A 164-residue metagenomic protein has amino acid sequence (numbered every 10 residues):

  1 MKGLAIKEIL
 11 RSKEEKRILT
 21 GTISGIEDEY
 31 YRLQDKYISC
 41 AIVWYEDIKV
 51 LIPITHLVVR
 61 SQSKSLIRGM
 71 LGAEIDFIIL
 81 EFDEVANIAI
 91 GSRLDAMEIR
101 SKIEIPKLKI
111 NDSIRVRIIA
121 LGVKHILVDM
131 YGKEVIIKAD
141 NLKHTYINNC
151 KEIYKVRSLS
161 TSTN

Functional and structural regions predicted by a protein language model:
M1-N164: Single-stranded RNA-binding regions, centering on S1/OB-family and related RNA-binding modules
